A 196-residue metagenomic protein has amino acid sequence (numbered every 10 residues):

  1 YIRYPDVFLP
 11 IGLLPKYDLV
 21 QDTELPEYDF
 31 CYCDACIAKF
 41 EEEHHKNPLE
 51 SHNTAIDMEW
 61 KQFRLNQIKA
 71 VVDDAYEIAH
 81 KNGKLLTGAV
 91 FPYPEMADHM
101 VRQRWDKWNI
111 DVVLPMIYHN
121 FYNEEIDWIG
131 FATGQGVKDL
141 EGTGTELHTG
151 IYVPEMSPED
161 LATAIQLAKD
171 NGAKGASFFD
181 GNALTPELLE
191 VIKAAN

Functional and structural regions predicted by a protein language model:
Y1-N109, Y118-N123: Polysaccharide-binding and catalytic clefts of secreted carbohydrate-active enzymes
I110-W128, A132-N196: Substrate-binding cleft of secreted/luminal carbohydrate-active enzymes
